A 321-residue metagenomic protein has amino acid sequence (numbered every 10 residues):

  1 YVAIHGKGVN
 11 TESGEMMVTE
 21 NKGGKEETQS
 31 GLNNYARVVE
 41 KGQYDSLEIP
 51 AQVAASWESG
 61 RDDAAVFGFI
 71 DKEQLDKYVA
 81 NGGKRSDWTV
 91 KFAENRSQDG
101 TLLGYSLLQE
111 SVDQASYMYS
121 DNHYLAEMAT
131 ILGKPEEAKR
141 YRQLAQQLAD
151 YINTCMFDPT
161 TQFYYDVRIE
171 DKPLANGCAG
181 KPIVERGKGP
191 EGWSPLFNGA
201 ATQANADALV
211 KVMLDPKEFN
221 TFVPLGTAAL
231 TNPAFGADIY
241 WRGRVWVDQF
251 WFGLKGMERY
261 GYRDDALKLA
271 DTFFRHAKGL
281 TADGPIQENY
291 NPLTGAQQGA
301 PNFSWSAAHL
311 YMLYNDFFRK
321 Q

Functional and structural regions predicted by a protein language model:
Y1-V2, D121, L125, L132-N153 (+2 more regions): Extended, well-ordered alpha-helical scaffold segments
Y1-V9: Extracytoplasmic mature domains of secreted/periplasmic and thylakoid-lumen proteins
G8-E110, D150-V245, K278-Q321: Extended glycan-interaction surfaces of carbohydrate-active proteins
S106-S120, E137-R140, L144, G187 (+1 more regions): Short, contiguous, pocket-lining structural segments that sit at or immediately flank catalytic/ligand-binding sites
S111-Q114, D238-R242, V247-Y262, A266: Peripheral, non-catalytic segments that deliver or gate enzyme domains
S116-P135, S194-N205, W251-R263, L310-K320: Well-ordered alpha-helical scaffold segments within catalytic/enzyme domains
W251, K255, L267, D271-R275 (+1 more regions): A generic structural signal for well-ordered alpha-helical surface patches
